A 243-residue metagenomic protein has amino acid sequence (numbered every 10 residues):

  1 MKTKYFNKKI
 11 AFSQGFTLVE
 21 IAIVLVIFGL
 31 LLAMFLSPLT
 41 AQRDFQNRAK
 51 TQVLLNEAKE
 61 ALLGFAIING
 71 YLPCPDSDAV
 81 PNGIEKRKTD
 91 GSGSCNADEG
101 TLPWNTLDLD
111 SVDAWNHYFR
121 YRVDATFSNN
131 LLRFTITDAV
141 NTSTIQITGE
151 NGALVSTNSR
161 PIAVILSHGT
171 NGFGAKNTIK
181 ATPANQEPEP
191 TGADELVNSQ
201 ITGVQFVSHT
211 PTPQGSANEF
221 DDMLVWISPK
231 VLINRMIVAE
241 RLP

Functional and structural regions predicted by a protein language model:
M1-A11: N-terminal secretory signal peptides that target proteins for export/translocation
K4, L31-L32, S37, Q46 (+1 more regions): Alpha-helix boundary/interfacial micro-motifs
K9, S13-Q14, R48: Intrinsically disordered, low-complexity segments enriched in polar/charged small residues
F12-R43: N-terminal single-pass transmembrane signal-anchor helix
A41-P243: N-terminal pilin/flagellin-like segments and related low-complexity appendage regions
